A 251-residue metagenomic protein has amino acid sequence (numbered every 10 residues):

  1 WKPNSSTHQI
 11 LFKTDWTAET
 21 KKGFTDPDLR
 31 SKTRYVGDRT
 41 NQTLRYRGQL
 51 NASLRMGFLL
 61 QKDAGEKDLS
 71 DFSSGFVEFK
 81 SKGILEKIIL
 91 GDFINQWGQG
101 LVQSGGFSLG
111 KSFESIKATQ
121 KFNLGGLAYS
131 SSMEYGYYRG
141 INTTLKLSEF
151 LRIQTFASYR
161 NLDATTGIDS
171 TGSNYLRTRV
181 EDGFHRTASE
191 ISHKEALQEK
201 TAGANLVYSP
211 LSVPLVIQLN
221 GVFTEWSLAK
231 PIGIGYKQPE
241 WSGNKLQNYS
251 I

Functional and structural regions predicted by a protein language model:
W1-I251: Outer-membrane beta-barrel channel domains
